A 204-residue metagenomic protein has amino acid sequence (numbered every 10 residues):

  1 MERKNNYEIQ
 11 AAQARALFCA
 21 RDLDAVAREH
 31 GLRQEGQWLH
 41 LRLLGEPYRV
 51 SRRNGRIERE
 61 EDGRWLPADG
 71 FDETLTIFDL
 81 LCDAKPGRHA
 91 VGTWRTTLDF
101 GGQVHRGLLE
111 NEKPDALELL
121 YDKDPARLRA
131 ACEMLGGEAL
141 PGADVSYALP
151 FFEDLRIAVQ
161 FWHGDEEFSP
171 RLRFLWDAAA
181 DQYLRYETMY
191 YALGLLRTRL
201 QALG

Functional and structural regions predicted by a protein language model:
M1-A12, A16, G36, N54 (+6 more regions): Charge-rich alpha-helical segments
M1-L39, L43, C82-L135: Short Lys/Arg-enriched alpha/beta "domain-start" segment
A27-R53, E138-H163: Amphipathic, interaction-prone secondary-structure segments
E46-L75, W162-E187: Intrinsically disordered, low-complexity regulatory segments enriched in Ser/Thr/Pro and charged residues
L66, L117-L120, A148, R185: Generic alpha-helical structural element
L66-V91, D177-G204: Ampiphathic alpha-helical segments that act as solvent-exposed interaction surfaces
V104-K113, L117, P141-A143, D181-L184 (+1 more regions): Domain-length accessory/inserted modules outside core catalytic folds
D122-Q182: Conserved binding-pocket/active-site segment within a compact domain
